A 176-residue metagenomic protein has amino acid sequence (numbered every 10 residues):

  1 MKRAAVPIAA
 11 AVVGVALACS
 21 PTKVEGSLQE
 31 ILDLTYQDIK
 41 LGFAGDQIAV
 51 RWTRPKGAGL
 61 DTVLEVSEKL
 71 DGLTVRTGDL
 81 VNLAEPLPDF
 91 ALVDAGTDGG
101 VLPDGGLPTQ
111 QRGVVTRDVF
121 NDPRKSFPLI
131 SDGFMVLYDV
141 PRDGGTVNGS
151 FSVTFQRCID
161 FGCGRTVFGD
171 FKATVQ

Functional and structural regions predicted by a protein language model:
M1-L17: Sec-dependent bacterial lipoprotein signal peptides
C19-I130: An ectodomain-focused feature that recognizes extracytoplasmic/extracellular
D94-Q176: Acidic, glycine-rich flexible loop segments
